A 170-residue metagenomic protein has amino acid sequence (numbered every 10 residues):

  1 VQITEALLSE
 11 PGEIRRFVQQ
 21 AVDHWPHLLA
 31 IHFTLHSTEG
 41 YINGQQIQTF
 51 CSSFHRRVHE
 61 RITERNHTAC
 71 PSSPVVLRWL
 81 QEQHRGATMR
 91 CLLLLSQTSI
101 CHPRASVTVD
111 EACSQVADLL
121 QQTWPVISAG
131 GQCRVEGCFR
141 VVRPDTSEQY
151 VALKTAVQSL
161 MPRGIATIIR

Functional and structural regions predicted by a protein language model:
V1-W25, Q97-R170: Catalytic "initiation/cleavage/transfer" segments centered on a nucleophilic residue and adjacent nucleic-acid-engaging
F17-Q83: Signature for HUH/AEP ssDNA processing cores
N43-I47, S96, T146: Alpha-helix initiation/capping motif
Q45-Q48, L92, R104-S106: Surface-exposed beta-strand edges and their flanking turn/coil or helix-capping segments
S73-W79, M89, V107, L120 (+1 more regions): Broad hydrophobic/π-residue packing in well-ordered secondary structure
V75-I100: Histidine-centered divalent-metal-coordination microenvironment in nucleic-acid enzymes
